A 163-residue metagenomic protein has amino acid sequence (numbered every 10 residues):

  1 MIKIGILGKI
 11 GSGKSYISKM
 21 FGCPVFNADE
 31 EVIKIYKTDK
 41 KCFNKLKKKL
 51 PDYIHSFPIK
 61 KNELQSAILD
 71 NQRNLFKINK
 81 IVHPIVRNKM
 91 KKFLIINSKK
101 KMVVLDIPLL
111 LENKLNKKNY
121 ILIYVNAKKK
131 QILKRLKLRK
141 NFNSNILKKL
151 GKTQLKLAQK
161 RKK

Functional and structural regions predicted by a protein language model:
I4-I6: Hydrophobic anchor at the beta1->P-loop junction of P-loop NTPases
K9: P-loop (Walker A) phosphate-binding loop of NTP-binding proteins
S12: ATP-binding Walker
S15: Walker A/P-loop
I33-K99: ATP-dependent small-molecule kinase phosphotransfer cores that center on conserved nucleotide phosphate-binding segments
K89-M90, K117-K118, K129, L138-K163: Small-molecule kinase domains that catalyze NTP-dependent phosphoryl transfer to phosphate-bearing small molecules
K89-R139: ATP-dependent NMP and nucleoside kinases share a basic, alpha-helical "lid"
